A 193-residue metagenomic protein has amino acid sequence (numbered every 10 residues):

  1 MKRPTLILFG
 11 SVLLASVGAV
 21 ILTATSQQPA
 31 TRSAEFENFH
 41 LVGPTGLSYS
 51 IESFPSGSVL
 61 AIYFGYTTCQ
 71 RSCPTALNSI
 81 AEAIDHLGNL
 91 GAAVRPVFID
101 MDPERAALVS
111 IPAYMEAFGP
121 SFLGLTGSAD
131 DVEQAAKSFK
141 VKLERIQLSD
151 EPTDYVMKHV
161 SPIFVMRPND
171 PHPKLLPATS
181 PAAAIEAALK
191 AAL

Functional and structural regions predicted by a protein language model:
M1-V42, L193: N-terminal targeting signals for export/organelle localization
F36-E37, L60, V160-S161: Short loop/turn microsegments at loop-to-beta-strand junctions
V42, L123-G127, E144, L176: Short acidic-hydrophobic, aromatic-tinged amphipathic segments that line or gate anion-handling sites
S50-I80: Short active-site neighborhood of thiol/selenol oxidoreductases, capturing the structured segment around
A61-I62, P96, I163: Hydrophobic beta-strand anchors of alpha/beta hydrolase catalytic cores
T75-A135: Structural microenvironment flanking redox-active thiols in thiol-disulfide oxidoreductases
D131-A188: Thiol/disulfide oxidoreductase modules built on the thioredoxin-like
